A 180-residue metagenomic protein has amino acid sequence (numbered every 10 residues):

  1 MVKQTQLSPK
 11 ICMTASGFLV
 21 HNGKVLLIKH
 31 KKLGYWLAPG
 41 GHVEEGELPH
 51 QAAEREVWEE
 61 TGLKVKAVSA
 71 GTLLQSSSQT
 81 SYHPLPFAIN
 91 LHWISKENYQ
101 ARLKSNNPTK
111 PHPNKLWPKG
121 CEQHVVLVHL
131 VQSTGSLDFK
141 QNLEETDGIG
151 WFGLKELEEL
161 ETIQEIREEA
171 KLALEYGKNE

Functional and structural regions predicted by a protein language model:
M1-S16, N22: Acidic, metal-coordinating catalytic segment for phosphate/diphosphate chemistry, firing primarily on the Nudix
H30: Short loop/turn segments immediately following the C-termini of beta-strands
L33-Y35, L157: A short, flexible beta-alpha/helix-coil linker loop
L37-G40: A short gly/proline-enriched turn/hairpin at secondary-structure junctions
V43-V68, L74-E165: Unchanged
K171-E180: Compositionally biased, intrinsically disordered linkers/stalks adjacent to structured regions
